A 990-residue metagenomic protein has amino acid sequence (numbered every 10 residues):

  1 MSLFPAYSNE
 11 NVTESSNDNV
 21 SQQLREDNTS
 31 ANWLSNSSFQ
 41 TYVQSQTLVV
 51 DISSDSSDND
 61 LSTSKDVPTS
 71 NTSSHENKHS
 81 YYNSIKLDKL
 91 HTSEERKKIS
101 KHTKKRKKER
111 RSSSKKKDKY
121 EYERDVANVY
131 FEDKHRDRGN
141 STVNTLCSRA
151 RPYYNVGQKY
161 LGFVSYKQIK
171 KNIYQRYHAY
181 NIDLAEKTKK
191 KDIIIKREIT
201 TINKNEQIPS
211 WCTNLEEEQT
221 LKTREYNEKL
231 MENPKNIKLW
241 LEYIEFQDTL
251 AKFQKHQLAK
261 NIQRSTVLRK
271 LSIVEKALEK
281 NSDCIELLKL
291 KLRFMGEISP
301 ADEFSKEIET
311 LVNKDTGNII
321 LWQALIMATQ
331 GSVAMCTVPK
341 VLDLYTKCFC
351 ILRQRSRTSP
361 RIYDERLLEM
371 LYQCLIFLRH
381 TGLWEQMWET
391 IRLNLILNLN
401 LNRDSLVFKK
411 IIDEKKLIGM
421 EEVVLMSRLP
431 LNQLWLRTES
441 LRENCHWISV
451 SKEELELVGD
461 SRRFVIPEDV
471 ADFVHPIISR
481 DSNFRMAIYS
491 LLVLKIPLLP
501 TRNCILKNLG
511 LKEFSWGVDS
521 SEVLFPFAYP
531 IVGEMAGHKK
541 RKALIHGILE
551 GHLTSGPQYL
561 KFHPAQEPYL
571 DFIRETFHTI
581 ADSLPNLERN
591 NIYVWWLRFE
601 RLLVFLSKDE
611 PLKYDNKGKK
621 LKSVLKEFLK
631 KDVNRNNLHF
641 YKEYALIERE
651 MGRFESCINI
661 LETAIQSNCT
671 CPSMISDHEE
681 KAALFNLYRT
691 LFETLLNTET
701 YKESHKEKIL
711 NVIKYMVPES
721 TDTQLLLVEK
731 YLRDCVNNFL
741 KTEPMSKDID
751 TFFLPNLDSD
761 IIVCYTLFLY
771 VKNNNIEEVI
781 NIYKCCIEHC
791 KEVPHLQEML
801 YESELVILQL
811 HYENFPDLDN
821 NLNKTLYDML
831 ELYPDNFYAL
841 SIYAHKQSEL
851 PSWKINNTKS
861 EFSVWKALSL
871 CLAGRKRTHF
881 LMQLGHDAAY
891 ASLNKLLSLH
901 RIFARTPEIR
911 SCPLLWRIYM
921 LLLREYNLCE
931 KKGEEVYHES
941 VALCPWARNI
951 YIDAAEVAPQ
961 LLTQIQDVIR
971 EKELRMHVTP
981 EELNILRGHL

Functional and structural regions predicted by a protein language model:
M1-L990: Polyampholytic low-complexity alpha-helical segments
